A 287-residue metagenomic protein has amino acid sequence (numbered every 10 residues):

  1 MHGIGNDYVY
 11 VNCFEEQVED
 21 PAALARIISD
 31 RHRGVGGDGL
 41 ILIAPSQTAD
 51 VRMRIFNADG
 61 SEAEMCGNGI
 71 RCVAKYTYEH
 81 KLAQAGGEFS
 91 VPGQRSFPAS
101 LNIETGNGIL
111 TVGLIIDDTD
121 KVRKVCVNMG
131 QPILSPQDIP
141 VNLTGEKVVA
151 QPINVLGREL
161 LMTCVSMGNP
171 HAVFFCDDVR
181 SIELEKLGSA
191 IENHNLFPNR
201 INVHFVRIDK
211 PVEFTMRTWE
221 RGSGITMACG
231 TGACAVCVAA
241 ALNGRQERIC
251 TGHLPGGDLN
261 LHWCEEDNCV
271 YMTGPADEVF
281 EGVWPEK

Functional and structural regions predicted by a protein language model:
M1-K121, A172-K287: A glycine-rich beta-to-alpha transition motif near the start of alpha/beta enzyme domains, typified by
M1-Q17, V127, I139, T144-V165: N-terminal, positively charged, Ser/Thr/Ala/Gly-biased leader segments that form transit/presequence-like amphipathic
D120-M129: Short, solvent-exposed secondary-structure boundary/capping segments
I133: Ligand-binding beta-strand-loop-alpha-helix segment within the catalytic cores of soluble metabolic enzymes
P136-G145, E281-E286: Extended Gly/Ser/Thr-rich low-complexity repeat segments, especially those forming or decorating extracellular
M162, P170-V173: Selected transmembrane alpha-helices and immediately adjacent juxtamembrane segments of polytopic inner-membrane
V165-M167, S189: Membrane-interfacial helix-loop segments of redox and metal-homeostasis proteins, especially TM-loop-TM junctions
